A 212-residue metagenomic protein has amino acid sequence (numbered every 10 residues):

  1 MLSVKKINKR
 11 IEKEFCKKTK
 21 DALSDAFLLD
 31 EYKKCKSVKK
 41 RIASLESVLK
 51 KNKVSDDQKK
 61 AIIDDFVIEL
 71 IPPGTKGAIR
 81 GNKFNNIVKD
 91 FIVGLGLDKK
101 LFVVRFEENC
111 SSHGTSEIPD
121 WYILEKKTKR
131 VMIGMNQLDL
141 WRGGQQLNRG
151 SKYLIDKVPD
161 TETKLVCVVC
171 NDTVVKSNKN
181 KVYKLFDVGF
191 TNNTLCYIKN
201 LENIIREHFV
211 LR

Functional and structural regions predicted by a protein language model:
M1-I62, I71: Nuclease-adjacent, charged terminal/linker segments that flank catalytic cores
L23, D56-E108: Acidic-basic catalytic patches of nuclease active cores, encompassing PD-(D/E)XK and other metal-cofactor nuclease
I79, K83, I87, S116 (+2 more regions): Short, well-structured alpha-helical interface segments that form or flank functional binding sites
V88-G96, L154-T161, I205: Hydrophobic, Leu/Ile/Phe/Ala-enriched alpha-helical segments that form helix-helix packing faces
F106-I118: Beta-rich nucleic-acid/ligand-interaction surfaces
Y122-G134: Active-site beta-strand-loop-beta-strand hairpin of nuclease catalytic cores that positions key catalytic residues
M132, Q137-L185: Catalytic cores of nucleic-acid endonucleases
V168-R212: Domain-level recognition of nuclease-like catalytic cores that cleave nucleotide substrates
